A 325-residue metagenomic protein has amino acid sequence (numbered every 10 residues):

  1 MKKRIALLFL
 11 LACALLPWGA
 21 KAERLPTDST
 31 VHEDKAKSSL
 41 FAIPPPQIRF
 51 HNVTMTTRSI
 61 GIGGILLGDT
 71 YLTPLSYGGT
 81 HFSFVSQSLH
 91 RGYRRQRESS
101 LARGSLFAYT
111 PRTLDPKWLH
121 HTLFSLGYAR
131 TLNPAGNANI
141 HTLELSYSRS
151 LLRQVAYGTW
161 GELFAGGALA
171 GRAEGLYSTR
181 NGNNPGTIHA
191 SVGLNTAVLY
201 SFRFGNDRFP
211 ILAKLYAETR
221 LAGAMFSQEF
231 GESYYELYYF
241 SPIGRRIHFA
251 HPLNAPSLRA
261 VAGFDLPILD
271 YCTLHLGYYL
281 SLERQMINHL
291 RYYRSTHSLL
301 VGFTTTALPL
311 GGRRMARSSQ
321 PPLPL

Functional and structural regions predicted by a protein language model:
E23-T113, T306-L308, P322-L325: Short glycine/proline- and aromatic-enriched beta-strand/turn motifs that initiate or cap beta-hairpins
Q47-T54, R91-L119, Q154-L163, F204-A213 (+2 more regions): Short loop/turn motifs that connect adjacent beta-strands in outer-membrane beta-barrel proteins
T56-G64, T122-R130, A165-G175, T196 (+3 more regions): Transmembrane beta-barrel strands of outer-membrane/channel proteins
G68-S76, T131-N139, N181-T187, R246-A250 (+2 more regions): Extracellular loop and loop/strand-boundary signature of outer-membrane beta-barrel proteins
S76-F84, N139-Y147, G161, G186-T196 (+2 more regions): Residues that define the transmembrane beta-barrel architecture of outer-membrane proteins
F84-Y93, S105-P111, L145-R153, G167 (+4 more regions): Residues on the lipid-exposed face of transmembrane beta-strands in outer-membrane beta-barrel proteins
N183-C272: Outer-membrane beta-barrel transmembrane domain signature
L215-Y216, H248, A255-L325: Predominantly the C-terminal beta-signal and adjacent terminal strand-loop region of outer-membrane beta-barrel
